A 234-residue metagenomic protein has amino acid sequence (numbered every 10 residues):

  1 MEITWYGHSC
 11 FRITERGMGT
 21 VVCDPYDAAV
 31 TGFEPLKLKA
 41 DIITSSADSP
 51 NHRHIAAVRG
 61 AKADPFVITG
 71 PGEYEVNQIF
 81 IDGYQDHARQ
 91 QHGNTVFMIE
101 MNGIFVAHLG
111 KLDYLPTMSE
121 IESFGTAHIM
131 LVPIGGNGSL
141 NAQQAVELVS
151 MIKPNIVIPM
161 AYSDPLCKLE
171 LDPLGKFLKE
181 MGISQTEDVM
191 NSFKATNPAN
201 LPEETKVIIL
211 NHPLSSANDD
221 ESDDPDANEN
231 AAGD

Functional and structural regions predicted by a protein language model:
M1, E15-T20, Y74-D82, M98-V106 (+2 more regions): Beta-strand-turn-beta hairpins that frame and shape the catalytic cleft of phosphate-ester-processing enzymes
T4-S9, I55-Y84, V146-M160, G182-E187: P-loop/Walker A phosphate-binding loop and immediately adjacent motor/lid segment at beta-alpha junctions
T4-Y6, I156-D234: Binuclear metal-ion centers of metallo-dependent hydrolases, dominated by the metallo-beta-lactamase
S9-P65, P71, D82-N94, L112-S123: Pre-active-site segment of Zn-dependent metallo-hydrolases
A40-D41, H128, N155: Conserved acidic residues
N51-H52, G138-S139, S163-C167: Short gly/pro/ser/thr-enriched loop/turn and capping motifs at secondary-structure boundaries
A88-I152, L169: Active-site-proximal loop/helix segments of hydrolase catalytic cores
